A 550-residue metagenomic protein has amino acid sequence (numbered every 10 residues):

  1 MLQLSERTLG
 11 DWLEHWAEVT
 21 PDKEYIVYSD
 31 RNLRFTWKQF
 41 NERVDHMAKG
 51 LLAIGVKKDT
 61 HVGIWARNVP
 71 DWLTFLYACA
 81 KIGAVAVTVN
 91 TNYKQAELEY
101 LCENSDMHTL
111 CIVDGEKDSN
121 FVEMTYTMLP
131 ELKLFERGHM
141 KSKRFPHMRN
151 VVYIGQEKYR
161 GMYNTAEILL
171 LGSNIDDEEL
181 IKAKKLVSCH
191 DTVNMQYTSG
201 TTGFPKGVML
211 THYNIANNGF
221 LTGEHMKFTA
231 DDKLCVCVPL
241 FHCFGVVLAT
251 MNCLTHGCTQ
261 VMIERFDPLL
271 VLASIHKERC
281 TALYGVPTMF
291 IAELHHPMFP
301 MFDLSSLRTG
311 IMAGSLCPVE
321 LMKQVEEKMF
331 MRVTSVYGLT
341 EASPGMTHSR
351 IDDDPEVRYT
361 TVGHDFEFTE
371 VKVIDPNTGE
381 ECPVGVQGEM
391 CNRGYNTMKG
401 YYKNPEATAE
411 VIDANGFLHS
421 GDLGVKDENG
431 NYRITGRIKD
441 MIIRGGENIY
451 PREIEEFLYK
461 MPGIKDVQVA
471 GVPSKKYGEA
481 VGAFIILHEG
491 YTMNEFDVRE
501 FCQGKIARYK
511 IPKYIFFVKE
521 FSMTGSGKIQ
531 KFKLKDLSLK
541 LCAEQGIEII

Functional and structural regions predicted by a protein language model:
W12-T36, K158-Y159: AMP-dependent adenylate-forming
P21-E24, R144-M148, V152-Y159, Y163-Y197 (+2 more regions): Conserved pre-ATP/AMP-binding loop-to-beta segment of ANL
Y25-Y77, K94-E99, A166-S173, L186 (+1 more regions): Conserved AMP-binding/adenylate-forming core of the ANL superfamily
R34-K38, K184-L186, H190-N217: Conserved AMP-binding A3 loop
I54, I82-L170, E489-Y491: Structural core segment of the AMP-binding/adenylate-forming
Y93-E103, I112, L283, G394 (+7 more regions): AMP-binding/adenylate-forming catalytic core of the ANL superfamily
L169-L170, L272, K277-G285, L294-V357 (+1 more regions): Gly/Ser/Thr-rich phosphate-binding loop
A216-K233, F241-A282, F290-A292, H296-M298: Conserved AMP-binding/adenylation subdomain of ANL enzymes
